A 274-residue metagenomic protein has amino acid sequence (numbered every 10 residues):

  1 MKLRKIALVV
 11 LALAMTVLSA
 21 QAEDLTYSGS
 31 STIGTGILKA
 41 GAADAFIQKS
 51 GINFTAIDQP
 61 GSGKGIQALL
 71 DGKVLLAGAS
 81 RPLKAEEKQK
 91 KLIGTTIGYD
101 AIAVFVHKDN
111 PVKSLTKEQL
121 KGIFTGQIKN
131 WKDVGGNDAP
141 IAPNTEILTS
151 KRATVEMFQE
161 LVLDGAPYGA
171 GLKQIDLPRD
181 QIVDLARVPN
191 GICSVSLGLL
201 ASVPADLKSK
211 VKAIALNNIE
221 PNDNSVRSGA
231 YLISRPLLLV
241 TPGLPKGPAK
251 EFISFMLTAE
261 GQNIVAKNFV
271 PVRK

Functional and structural regions predicted by a protein language model:
M1-K5: Positively charged n-region of N-terminal signal peptides that target proteins for export
I6-A7, L237: Small/flexible residues
A7-V17: Bacterial N-terminal signal peptides
A22-K274: Exported/periplasmic ABC-transporter solute-binding proteins
